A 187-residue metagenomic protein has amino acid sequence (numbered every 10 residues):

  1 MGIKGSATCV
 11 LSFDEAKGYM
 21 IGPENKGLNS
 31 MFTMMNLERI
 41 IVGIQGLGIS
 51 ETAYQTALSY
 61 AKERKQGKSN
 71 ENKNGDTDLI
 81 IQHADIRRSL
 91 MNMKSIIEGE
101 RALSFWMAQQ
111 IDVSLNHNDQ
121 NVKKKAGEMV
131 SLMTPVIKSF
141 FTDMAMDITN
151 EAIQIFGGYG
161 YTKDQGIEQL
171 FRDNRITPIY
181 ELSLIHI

Functional and structural regions predicted by a protein language model:
M1, L28-Q45, N72-G75, I81-M93 (+2 more regions): Glycine- and acidic
M1-A7: Short Gly/Pro-enriched turn/cap motifs at secondary-structure boundaries
V10-E38, L58-I81: A glycine-rich, basic-preceded beta-loop-alpha segment at the flavin cofactor/substrate interface of flavin-utilizing
E98-K138: C-terminal helix-coil-helix/basic helical segment that borders enzyme active sites and/or dimer interfaces and provides
M129-Y159: Charged, glycine-rich active-site and insertion segments that engage polyanionic ligands
I185-I187: Conserved small/polar residues in nucleotide/adenosyl-binding loops
